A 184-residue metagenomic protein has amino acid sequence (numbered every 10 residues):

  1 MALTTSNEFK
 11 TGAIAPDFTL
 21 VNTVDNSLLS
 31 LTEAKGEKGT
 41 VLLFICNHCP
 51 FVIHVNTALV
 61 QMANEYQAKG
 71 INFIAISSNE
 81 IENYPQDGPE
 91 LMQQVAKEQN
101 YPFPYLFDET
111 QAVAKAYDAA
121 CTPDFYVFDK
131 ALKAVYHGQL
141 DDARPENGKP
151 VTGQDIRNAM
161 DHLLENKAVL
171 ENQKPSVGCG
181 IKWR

Functional and structural regions predicted by a protein language model:
M1-N172, G180-R184: Chalcogenol-based redox active-site neighborhoods
